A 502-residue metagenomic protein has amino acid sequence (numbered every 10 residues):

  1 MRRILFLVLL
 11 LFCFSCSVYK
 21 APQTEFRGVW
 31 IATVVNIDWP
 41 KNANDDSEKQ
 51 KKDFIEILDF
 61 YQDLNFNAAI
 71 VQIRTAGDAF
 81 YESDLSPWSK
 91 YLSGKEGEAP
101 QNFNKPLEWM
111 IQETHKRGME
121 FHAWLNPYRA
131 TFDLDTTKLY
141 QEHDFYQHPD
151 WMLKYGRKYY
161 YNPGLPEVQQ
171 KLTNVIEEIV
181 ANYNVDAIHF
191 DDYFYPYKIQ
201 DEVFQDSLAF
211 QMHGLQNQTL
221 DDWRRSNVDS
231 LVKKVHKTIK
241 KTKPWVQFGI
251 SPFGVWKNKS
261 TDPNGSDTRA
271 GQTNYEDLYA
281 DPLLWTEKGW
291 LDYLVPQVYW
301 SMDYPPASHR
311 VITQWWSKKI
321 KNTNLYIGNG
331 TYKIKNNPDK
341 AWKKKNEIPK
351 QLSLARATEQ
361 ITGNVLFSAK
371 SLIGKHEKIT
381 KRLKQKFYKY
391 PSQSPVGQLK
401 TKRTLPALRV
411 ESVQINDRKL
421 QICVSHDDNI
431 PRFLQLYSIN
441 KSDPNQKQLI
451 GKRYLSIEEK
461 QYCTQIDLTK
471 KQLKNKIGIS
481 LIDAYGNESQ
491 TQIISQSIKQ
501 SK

Functional and structural regions predicted by a protein language model:
Q23-G28, F66-G77, P106-L153, H189-D192 (+2 more regions): Glycine-rich, aromatic-flanked loop segments that form ligand/cofactor-binding clefts across common enzyme folds
A32, N36-K51, A123, Y128-N182 (+1 more regions): Active-site-adjacent "subsite" loops/lids of carbohydrate-active enzymes
K52-D78, N182-D186, L284: Catalytic domains of carbohydrate-active enzymes, especially glycoside hydrolases
L64-Q101: Aromatic-lined carbohydrate-binding/catalytic grooves of carbohydrate-active enzymes
A79-G94, R129-Y155, D192-L215, S260-G271: Aromatic- and acidic-residue-enriched segments that line the glycan-binding/catalytic groove of carbohydrate-active
E167, K171-V175, A181-F190, F194-T268 (+2 more regions): Active-site neighborhood of glycoside hydrolase catalytic domains
Y279-P305, T323-K400: Substrate-binding cleft of secreted/luminal carbohydrate-active enzymes
L468-N487: Beta-strand-rich modules
